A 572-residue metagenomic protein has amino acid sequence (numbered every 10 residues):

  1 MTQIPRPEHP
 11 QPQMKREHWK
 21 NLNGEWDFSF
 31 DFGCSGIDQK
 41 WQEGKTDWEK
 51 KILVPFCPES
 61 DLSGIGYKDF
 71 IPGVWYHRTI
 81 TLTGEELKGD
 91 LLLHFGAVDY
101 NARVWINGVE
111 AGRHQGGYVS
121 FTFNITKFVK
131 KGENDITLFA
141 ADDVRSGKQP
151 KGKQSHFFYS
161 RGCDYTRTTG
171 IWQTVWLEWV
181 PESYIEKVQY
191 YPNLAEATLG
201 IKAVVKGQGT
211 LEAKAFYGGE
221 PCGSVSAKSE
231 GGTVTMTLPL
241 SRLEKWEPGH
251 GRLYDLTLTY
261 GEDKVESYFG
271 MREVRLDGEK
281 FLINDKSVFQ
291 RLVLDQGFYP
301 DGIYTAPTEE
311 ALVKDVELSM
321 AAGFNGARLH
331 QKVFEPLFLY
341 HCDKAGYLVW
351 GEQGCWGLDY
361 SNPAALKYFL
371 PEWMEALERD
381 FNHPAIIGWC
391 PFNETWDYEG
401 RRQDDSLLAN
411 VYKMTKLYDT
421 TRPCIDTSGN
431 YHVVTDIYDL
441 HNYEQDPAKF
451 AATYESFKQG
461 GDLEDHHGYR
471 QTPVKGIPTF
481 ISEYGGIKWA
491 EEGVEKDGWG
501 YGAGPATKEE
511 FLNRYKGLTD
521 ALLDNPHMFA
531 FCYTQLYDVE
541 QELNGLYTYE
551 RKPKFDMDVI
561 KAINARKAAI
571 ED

Functional and structural regions predicted by a protein language model:
M1-L62, F139, D143-K148, F216-G218 (+2 more regions): Accessory carbohydrate-binding/adhesion or oligomerization-edge regions at the termini of glycan-active proteins
E8-Q13, D27-F32, G66-Y184, G207-Q208 (+2 more regions): Accessory beta-strand-rich segments of carbohydrate-active enzymes
W105-A111, G218, G261, N284: Short strand-turn-strand beta-turns centered on an Asx-Gly dipeptide
I106, T198-A227, V234-M236: Beta-strand-rich binding/interaction modules
A111-G112, C222, V288: Short hydrophobic beta-strand segments in globular cytosolic domains
Y159-T168, E182-V188, R272-S287: Low-complexity, Pro/Ser/Thr- and charge-rich linker/hinge segments at domain boundaries
T259-S319, P423-I425: N-terminal carbohydrate-binding accessory modules
K314-E317, G326-R551, V559-N564: Substrate-binding/catalytic cleft of secreted carbohydrate-active enzymes, primarily glycoside hydrolases
